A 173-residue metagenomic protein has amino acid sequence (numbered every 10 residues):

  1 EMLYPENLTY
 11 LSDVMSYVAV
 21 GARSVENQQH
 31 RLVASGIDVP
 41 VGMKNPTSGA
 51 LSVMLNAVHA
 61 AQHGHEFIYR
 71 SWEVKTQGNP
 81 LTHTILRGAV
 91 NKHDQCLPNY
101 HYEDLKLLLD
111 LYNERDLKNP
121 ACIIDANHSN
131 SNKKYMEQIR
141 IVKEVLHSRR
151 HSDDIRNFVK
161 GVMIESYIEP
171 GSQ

Functional and structural regions predicted by a protein language model:
E1-L107, H128-E144, S148-S152, R156-G161 (+1 more regions): Active-site-facing alpha/beta catalytic cores
T76, Y112-N119: Acidic (Asp/Glu)-rich catalytic clusters
I124: Conserved, mostly hydrophobic/aromatic
